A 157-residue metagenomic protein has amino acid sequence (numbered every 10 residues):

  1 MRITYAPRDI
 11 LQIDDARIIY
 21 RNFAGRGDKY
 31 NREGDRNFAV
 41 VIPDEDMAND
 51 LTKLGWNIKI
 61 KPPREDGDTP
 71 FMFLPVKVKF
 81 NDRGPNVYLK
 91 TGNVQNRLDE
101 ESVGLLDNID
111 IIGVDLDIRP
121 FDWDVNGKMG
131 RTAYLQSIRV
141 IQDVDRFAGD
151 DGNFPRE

Functional and structural regions predicted by a protein language model:
M1-G84: OB-fold ssDNA-binding interfaces and closely related basic DNA-contact patches used across DNA replication/repair
M1-P7, V144-E157: Acidic, gly/ser/pro-rich intrinsically disordered tails
I18, V87, V114-L116: Generic structural motif
A39-V41, D117-R119, R139: Residue-level recognition of well-ordered beta-strand positions that form the cores of beta-sheet-rich folds across
P75-R83, R119-W123, I141-D143: Short glycine-rich beta-strand segments
K79-Q95: Short, basic/aromatic beta-hairpin or loop at an interaction surface
T91-V114, F121-T132: Exposed beta-sheet edge/beta-hairpin loop segments within beta-rich domains
V125-R146: OB-fold/S1-family single-stranded nucleic acid-binding modules
